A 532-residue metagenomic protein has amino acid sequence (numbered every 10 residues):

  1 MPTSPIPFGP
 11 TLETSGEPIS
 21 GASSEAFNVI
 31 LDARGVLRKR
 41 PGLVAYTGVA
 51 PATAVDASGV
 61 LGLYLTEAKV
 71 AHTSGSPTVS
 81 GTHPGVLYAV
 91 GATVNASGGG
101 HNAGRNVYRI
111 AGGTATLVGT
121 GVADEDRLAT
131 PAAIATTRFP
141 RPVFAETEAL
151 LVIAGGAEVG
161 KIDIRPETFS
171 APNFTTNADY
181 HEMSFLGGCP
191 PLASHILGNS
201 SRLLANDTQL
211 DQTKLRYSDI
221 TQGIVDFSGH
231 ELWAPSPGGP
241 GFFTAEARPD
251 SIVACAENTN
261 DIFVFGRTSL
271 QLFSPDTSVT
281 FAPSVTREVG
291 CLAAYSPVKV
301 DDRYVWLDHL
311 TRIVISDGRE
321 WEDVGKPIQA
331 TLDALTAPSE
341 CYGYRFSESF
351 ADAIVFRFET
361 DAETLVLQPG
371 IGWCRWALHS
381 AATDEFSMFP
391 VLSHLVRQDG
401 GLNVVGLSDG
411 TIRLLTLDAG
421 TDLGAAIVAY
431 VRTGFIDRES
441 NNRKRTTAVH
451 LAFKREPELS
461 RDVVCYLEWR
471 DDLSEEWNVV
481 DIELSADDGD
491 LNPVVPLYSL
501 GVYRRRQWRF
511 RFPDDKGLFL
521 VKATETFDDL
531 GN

Functional and structural regions predicted by a protein language model:
M1-T114, T120, R127-A129, I134-L150 (+2 more regions): Beta-sheet repeat architectures centered on beta-propellers
D56-G59, G119-P131, F174-R345: Beta-propeller and closely related beta-pinwheel folds
L63, L151-A154, I196-N206, A448-A452: Hydrophobic, aliphatic-enriched repeat segments that assemble into extended interaction scaffolds in large eukaryotic
G91-T93, G155-A157, D207-T208, F358: Structural motif
R105, V159-G160, Q212, L270 (+2 more regions): Structural signal for beta-propeller blades
G112, G155-T168, N173-N177, N199 (+4 more regions): Acidic/polar residues in short coil/turn loops that connect beta-strands within repeat-based beta-sheet scaffolds
F139-L186, A193: Hydrophobic or amphipathic alpha-helical targeting/insertion segments
